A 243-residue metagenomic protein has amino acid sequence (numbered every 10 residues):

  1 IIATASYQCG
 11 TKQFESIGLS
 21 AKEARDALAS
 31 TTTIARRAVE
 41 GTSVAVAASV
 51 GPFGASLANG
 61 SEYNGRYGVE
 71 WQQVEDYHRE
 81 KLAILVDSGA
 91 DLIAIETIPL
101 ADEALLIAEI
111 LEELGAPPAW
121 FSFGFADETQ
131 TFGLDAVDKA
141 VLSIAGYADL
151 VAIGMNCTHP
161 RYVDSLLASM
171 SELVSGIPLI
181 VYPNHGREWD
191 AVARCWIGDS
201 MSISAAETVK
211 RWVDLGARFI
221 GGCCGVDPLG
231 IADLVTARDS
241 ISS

Functional and structural regions predicted by a protein language model:
I1-S243: Domain-level signal for soluble alpha/beta catalytic cores
